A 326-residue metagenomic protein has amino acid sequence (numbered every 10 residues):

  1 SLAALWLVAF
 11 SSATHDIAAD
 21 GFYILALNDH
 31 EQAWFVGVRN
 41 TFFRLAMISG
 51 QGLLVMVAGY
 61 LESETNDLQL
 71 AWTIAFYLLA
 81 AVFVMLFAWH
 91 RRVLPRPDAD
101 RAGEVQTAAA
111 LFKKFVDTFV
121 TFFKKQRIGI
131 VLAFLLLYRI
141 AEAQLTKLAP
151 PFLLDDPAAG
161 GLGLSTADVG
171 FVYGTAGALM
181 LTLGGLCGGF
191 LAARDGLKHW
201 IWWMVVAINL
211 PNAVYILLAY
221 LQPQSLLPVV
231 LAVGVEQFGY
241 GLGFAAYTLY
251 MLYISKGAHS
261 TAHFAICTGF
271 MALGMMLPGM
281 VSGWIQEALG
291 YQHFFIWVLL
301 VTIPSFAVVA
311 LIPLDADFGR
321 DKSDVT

Functional and structural regions predicted by a protein language model:
T14-H15, A26-A143, A193, V309-T326: Intracellular loop-helix junctions on the cytosolic face of multi-pass helical membrane proteins
T14-L27, L242-K256: Intracellular juxtamembrane helix-capping segments at the cytosolic ends of symmetry-related transmembrane helices
D29-V38, T166-A167, G257-C267: Loop-to-transmembrane helix entry/capping segments in MFS-fold secondary transporters and related SLC/MFSD carriers
V57-E62, L154, L191-A192, G283-G290: Interfacial helix-cap and linker-helix signal at transmembrane-aqueous boundaries of multi-pass secondary transporters
Y138, K147-V169: Short amphipathic helix-loop junctions that connect adjacent transmembrane helices in Major Facilitator Superfamily/SLC
L183-W202, Q286-E287: Helix-to-loop junctions at the C-terminal end of transmembrane segments in multipass secondary transporters
H199-Y247: C-terminal transmembrane helical hairpin of 12-TM major facilitator-type secondary transporters
I254-A288: A late C-terminal transmembrane helix in Major Facilitator Superfamily
